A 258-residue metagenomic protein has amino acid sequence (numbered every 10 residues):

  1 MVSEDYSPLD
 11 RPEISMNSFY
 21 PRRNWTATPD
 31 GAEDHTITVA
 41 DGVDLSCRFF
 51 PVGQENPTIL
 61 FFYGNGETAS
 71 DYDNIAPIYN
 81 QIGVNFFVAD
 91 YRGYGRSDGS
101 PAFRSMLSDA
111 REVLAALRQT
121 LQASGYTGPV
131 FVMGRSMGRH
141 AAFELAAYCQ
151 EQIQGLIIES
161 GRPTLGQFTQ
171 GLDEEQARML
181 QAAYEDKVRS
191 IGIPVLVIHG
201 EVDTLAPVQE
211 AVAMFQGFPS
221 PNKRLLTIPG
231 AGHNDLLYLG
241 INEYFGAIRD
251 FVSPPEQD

Functional and structural regions predicted by a protein language model:
M1-T38, S46-R48: An N-terminal hydrophobic leader/cap segment in hydrolases
N65-I78, Y91, Q209: The serine-hydrolase catalytic nucleophile loop
I75, I193, P207-Q216: Short alpha-helix in the alpha/beta-hydrolase fold that links the catalytic acid
Y79-D98: Conserved alpha/beta-hydrolase
P101-A123: Alpha/beta-hydrolase active-site loop
I191-G192, V197-H199, D203: Short beta-strand/loop motif that positions the catalytic acidic residue of the alpha/beta-hydrolase fold
E201-A206, H233-D235: Acidic catalytic loop of the alpha/beta-hydrolase fold
A231-N242: Catalytic histidine-centered segment of alpha/beta-hydrolase-like enzymes
